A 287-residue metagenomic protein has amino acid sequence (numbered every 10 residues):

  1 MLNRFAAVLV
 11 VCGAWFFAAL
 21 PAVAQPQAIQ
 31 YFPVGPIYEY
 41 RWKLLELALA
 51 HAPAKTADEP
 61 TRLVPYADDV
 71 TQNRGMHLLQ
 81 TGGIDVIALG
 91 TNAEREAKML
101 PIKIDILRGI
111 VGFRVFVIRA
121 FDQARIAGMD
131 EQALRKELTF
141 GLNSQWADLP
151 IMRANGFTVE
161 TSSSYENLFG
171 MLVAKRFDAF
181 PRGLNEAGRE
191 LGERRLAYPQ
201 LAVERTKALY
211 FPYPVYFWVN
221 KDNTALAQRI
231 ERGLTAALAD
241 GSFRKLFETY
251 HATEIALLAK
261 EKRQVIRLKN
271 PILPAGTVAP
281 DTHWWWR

Functional and structural regions predicted by a protein language model:
A6-A19: Bacterial N-terminal signal peptides
A24-K98, I230: Extracytoplasmic small-molecule ligand-binding "clamshell" domains of the periplasmic binding protein/Venus flytrap
V34-A54, F116-G156, L168, N185: Bilobed "Venus flytrap"/periplasmic-binding protein-like clamshell domains and structurally analogous long
Y40-L44, D222-G233, S242, L246: Short amphipathic alpha-helical coupling segments at ligand-binding clamshell hinges and other catalytic/signaling
P65-D85, A154, E166-E186: Short helices/loops that flank or line small-molecule/ion binding pockets
A67-R135: Acidic, polar ligand-binding/catalytic clefts
G109-V115, R119-D122, G192, L196-E231 (+1 more regions): Periplasmic-binding protein-like
N143-A154, L234-R287: Ligand-binding clefts/hinges and TM-proximal coupling segments of bilobed small-molecule sensing domains
